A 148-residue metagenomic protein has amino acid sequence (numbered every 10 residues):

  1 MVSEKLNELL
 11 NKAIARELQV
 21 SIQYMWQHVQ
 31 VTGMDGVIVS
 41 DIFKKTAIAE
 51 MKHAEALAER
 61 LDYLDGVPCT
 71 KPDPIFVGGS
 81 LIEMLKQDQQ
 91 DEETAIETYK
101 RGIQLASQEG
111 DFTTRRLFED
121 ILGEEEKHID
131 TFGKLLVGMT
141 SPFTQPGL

Functional and structural regions predicted by a protein language model:
M1-L148: Iron-associated oxidoreductase/ferritin-like identity signal
